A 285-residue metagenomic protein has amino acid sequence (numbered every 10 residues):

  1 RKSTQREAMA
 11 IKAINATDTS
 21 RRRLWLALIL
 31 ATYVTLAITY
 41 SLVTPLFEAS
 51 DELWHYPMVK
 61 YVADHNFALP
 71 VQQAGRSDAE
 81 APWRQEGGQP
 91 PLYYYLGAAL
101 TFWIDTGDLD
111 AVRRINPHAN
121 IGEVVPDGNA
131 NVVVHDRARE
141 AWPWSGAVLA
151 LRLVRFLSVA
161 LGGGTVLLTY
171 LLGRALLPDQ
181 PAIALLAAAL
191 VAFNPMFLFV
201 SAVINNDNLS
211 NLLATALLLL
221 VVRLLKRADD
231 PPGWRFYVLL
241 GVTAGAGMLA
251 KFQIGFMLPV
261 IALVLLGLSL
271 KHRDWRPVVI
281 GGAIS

Functional and structural regions predicted by a protein language model:
R1-I38, L153-V154, L161, V166 (+2 more regions): Start-transfer (signal-anchor) and selected internal transmembrane alpha helices of multi-pass inner/ER membrane
Y33, A187-A192, L219, A244-M248: Short helix- or helix-capping micro-motifs that position conserved polar/aromatic residues at function-defining sites
K60-R155: Interfacial juxtamembrane loops and adjacent helix segments that form the catalytic/substrate-binding surfaces
G88-Q89, G97-T101, V154-L168, L177 (+3 more regions): Transmembrane alpha-helices of multi-pass, membrane-embedded glycan-processing enzymes that use lipid-linked
R174-P178, L217-F236, S269-K271: Membrane-interface transmembrane helices that cradle and orient dolichyl/undecaprenyl
F199-S210: Short acidic/glycine- and proline-prone juxtamembrane loop motifs at membrane-interface regions of multi-pass membrane
K226, M257-S285: Perimembrane helix-loop-helix junctions
F236-K251: Membrane-interface alpha helices of multi-pass inner-membrane proteins
